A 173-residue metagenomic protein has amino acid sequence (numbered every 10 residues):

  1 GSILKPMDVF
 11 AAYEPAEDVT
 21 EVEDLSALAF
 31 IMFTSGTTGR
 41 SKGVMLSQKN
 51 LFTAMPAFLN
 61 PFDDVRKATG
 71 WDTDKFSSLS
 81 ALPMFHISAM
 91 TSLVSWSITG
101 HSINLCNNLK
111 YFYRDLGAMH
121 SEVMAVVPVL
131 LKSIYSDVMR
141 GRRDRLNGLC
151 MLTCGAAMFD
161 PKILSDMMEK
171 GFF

Functional and structural regions predicted by a protein language model:
G1-I3, K67-D74, S97-I98, N104-F173: Conserved adenylate-forming
G1-L25, V138-R140: ANL superfamily adenylate-forming
P6-M7, S26, Q48-K49, L82: Structural detector for helix-capping/boundary residues
T20-E21, V44, A81-P83, G155-A156: Glycine- and other small-residue-rich loops at beta-strand/loop junctions that grip anionic moieties
L28, T34-T37, S78, M84 (+3 more regions): Conserved S/T- and glycine-rich ATP-binding loop of Class I adenylate-forming
A29-P56: Conserved AMP-binding A3 loop
L51, F58, S92-W96: Short hydrophobic alpha-helical segments of the AMP-binding
S80-T99, L109: Conserved coil-to-alpha-helix start sites within the AMP-binding
